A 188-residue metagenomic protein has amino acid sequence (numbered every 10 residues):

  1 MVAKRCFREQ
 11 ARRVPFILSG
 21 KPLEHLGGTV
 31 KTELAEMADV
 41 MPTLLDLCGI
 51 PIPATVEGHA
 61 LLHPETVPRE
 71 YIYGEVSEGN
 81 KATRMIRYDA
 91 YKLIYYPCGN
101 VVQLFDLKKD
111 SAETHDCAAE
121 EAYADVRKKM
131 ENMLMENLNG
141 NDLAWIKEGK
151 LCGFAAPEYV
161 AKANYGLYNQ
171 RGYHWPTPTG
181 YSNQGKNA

Functional and structural regions predicted by a protein language model:
M1-L26, E36: Histidine-centered active-site microenvironments of extracellular/periplasmic hydrolases and transferases
E9-Q10, S77-G79, M85-R87, P97: A short catalytic or substrate-binding loop motif that flags glycine-/basic-rich loops and adjacent residues that bind
A11-R12, A35-P42, V56-H59, Y88 (+5 more regions): A structural signal for well-ordered alpha-helical segments within the folded catalytic domains of diverse enzymes
R13, L45, C117-A188: Long, internal low-complexity/basic segments
I17-L18, I72-E75, I94: Short beta-strand segments
G20, I86-D89, Y95-Y96, L107: Active-site beta-strand termini and strand-to-loop segments that position acidic
E24-G28, A112-D116: Short small-residue beta-strand/loop micro-motif enriched in glycine and branched aliphatics
G28-R84, Y123, I146-L151: Polar, surface-exposed loop/tail segments that function as active-site lids or cofactor/substrate-recognition elements
